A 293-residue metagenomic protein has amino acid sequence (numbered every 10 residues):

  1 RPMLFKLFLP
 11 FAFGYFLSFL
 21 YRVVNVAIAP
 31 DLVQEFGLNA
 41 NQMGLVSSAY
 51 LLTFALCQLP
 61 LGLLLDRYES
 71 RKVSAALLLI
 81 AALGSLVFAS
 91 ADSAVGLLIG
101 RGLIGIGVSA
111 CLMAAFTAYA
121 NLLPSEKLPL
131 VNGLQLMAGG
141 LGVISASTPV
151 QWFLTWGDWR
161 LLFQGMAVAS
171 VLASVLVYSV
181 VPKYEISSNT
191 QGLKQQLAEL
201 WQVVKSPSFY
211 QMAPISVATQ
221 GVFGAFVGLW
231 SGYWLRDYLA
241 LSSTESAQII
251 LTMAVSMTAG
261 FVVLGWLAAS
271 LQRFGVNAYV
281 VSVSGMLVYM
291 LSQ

Functional and structural regions predicted by a protein language model:
K6-A40, V227-G232: Extracytoplasmic
N25-V26, S208-A254, F261: Extracytoplasmic gate region of multi-pass secondary transporters
L56-D92: Conserved MFS/SLC helix-loop-helix module at the cytosolic interface between two early adjacent transmembrane helices
K72-L86, A278-Q293: Structural signature of the two symmetry-related core transmembrane helices
G84, V95-L103: Paired small-residue
G100-A138: Cytoplasmic helix-loop-helix junction between adjacent transmembrane helices in 12-TM secondary transporters
L134-V181: Helix-loop-helix hairpin linking two adjacent transmembrane segments in secondary transporters
K183-A213: Juxtamembrane intracellular "pre-TM" segments in multi-pass secondary transporters
